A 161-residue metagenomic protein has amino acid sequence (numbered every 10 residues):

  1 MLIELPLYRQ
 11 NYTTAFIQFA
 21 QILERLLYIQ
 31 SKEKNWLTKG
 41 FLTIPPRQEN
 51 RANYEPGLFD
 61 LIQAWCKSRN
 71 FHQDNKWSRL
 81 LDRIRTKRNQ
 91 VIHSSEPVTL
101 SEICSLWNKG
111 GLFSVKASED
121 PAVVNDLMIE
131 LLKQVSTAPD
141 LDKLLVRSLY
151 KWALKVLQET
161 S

Functional and structural regions predicted by a protein language model:
M1-K67, K76-R79, S148: Amphipathic alpha-helical interface elements
N70-S161: Charge-enriched, short contiguous segments at helix-coil
